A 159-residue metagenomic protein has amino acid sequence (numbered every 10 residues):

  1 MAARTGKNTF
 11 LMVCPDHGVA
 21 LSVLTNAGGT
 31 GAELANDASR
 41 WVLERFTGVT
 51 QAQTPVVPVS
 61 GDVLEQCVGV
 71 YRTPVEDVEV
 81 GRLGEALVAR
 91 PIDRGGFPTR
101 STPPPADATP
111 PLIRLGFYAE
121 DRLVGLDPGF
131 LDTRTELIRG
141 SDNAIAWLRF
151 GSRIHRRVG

Functional and structural regions predicted by a protein language model:
M1-G159: Catalytic loop of the DD-peptidase/beta-lactamase superfamily, centered on the K-T-G motif and neighboring
